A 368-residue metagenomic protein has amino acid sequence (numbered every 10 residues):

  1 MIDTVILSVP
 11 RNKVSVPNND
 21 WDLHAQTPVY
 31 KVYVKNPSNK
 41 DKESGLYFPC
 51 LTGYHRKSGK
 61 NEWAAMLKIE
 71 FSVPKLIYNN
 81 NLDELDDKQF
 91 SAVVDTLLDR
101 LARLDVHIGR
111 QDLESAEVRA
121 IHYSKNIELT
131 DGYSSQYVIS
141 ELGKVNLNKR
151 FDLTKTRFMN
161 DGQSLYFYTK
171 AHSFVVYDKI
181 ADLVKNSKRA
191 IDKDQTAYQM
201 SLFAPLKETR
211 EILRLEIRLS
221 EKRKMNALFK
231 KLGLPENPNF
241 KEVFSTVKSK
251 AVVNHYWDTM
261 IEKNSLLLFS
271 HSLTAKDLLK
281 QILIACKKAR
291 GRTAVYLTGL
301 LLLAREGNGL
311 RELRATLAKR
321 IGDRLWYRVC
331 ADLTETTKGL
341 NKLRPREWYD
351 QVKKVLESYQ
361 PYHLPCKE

Functional and structural regions predicted by a protein language model:
M1-L317, L340-E368: Structured, helix-rich domain cores that form ligand/interaction pockets
R324-W326: Helix-turn-helix DNA-binding segment
V329, T336: Residues in the recognition helix of alpha-helical DNA-binding motifs
